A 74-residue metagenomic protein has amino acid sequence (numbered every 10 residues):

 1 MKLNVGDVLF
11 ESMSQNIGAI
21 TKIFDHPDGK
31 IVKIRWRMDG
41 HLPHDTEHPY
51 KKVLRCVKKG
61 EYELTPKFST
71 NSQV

Functional and structural regions predicted by a protein language model:
V8-F10, S14-H48: Basic/aromatic-rich interaction segments and small domains that mediate binding to polyanionic partners
D39-V74: Intrinsically disordered, low-complexity, charged/polar segments
